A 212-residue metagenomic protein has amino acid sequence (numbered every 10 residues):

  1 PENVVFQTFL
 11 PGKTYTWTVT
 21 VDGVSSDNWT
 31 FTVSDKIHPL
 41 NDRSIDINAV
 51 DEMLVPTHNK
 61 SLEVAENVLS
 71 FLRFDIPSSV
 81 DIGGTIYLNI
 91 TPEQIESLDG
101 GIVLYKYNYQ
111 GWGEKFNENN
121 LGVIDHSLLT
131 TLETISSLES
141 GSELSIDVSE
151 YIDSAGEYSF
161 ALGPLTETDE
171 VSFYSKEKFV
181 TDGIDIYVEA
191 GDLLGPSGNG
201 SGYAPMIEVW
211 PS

Functional and structural regions predicted by a protein language model:
V4-Q7, V21, V64, I102: Alpha-helical interaction segments
V5-T14, I152-S154: Surface-exposed, short loops/turns at beta-strand junctions within beta-sandwich domains
T20-V24, L165: Beta-strand-rich extracellular modules
V24-D35: Extracellular fibronectin type III
S34-S212: Secreted, disulfide-rich extracellular signaling modules
